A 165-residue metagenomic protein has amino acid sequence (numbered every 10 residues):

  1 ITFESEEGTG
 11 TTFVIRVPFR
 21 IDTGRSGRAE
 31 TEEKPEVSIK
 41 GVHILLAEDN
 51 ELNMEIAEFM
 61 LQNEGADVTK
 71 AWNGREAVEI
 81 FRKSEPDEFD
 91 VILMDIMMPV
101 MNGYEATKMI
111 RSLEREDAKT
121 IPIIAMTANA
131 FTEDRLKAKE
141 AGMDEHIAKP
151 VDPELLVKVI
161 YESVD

Functional and structural regions predicted by a protein language model:
I1-D165: C-terminal compact regulatory domains
